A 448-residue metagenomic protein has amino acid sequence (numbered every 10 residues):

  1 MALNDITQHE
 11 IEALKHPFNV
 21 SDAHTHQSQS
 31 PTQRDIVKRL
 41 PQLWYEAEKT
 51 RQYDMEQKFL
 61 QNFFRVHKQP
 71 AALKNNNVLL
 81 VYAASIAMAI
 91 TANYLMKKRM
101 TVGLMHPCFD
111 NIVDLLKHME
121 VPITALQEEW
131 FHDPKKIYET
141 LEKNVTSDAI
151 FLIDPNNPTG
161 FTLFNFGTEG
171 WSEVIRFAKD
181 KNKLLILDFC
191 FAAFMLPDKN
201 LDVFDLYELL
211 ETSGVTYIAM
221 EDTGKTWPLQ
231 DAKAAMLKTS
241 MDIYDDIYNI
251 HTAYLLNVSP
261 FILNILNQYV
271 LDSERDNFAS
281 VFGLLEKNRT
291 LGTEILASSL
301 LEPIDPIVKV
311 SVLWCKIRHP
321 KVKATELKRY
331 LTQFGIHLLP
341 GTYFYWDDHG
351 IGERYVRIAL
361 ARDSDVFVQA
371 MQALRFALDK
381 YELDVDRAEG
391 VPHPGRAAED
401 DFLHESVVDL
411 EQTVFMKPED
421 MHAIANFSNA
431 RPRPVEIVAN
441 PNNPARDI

Functional and structural regions predicted by a protein language model:
M1-K58, K183, Q333-I336: N-terminal "arm"/small-domain region of PLP-dependent enzymes with the aminotransferase-like
S21, G283-T293, P303-R318: Conserved glycine-rich beta-strand-loop-beta hairpin in the small C-terminal domain of fold type I
L43-K181, A192-S213, E382-E399, V407: Conserved core of the PLP fold type I
Y53, A71-L73, Q333-H337, Y345-I448: PLP-dependent enzyme catalytic core of the Aspartate aminotransferase-like
E208-G283, T293-L296, F376-D386: Conserved core segment of the aminotransferase class I/II
K321-L327, D365-Q369: Short, conserved charged micro-motifs
